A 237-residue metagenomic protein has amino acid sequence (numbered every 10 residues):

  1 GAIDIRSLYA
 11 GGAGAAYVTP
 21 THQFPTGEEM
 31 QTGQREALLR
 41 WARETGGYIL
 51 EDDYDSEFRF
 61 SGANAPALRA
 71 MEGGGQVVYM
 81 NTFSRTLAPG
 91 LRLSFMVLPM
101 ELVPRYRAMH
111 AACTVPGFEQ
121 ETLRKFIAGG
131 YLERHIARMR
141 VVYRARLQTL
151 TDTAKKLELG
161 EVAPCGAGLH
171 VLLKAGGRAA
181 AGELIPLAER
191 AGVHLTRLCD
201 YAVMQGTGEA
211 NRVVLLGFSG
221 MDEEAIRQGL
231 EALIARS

Functional and structural regions predicted by a protein language model:
G1-F60: Active-site phosphate-binding strand-loop segment of PLP-dependent enzymes
L38, I49, R59, E121 (+6 more regions): A generic "structured core" feature
E44-T45, G75, A191: Helix C-cap/helix->beta junction micro-motif
Y48, V193-H194: Residue-level detector of anion-binding/catalytic polar loops
G73, V77-V141: Conserved core segment of the aminotransferase class I/II
L98, L172-R178, L195-R236: Conserved PLP-binding active-site segment of the aspartate aminotransferase-like
V141-T151, E161-K174, P186-E189: Conserved glycine-rich beta-strand-loop-beta hairpin in the small C-terminal domain of fold type I
